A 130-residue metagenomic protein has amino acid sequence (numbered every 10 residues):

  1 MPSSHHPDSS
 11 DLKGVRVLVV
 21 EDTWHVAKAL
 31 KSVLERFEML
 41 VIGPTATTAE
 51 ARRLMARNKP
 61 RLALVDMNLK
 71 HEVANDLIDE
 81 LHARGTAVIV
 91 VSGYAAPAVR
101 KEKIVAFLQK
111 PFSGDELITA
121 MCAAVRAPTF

Functional and structural regions predicted by a protein language model:
M1-L18, A49, S113-F130: Non-catalytic signal-transmission and effector/linker regions of two-component phosphorelay proteins
E21: Conserved acidic carboxylate
W24-G43: Two-component/phosphorelay signaling modules centered on CheY-like receiver
K31, P44-L62: Acidic, metal-coordinating helix/loop segments flanking the phosphotransfer/catalytic sites of two-component signaling
V65-H82: Conserved phosphotransfer microenvironments
V91-S92: Hydrophobic/aromatic residues positioned on beta-strands within the core alpha/beta folds
V105-A106: Conserved phosphoryl-transfer motifs of two-component systems
K110: A Lys-centered signature of the CheY-like receiver
